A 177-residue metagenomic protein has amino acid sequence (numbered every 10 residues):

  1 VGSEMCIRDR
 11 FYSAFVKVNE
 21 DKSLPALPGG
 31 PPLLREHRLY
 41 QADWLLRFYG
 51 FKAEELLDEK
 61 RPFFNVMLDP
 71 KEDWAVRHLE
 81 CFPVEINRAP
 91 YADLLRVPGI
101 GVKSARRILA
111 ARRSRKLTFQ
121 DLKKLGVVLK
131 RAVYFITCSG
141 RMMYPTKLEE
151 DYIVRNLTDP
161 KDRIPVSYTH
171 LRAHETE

Functional and structural regions predicted by a protein language model:
V1-I7, H170-E177: Single conserved hydrophobic/aromatic residue that forms the stacking wall/gate of nucleotide- or nucleobase-binding
D9-L33, Y49-W74: Flexible glycine/acidic-rich beta-alpha junction loops that bind and position SAM and/or redox cofactors in anaerobic
L34, F48, A89, S104: Accessory DNA-binding and partner-docking regions appended to nucleic-acid-acting proteins, especially the terminal
A42: Conserved, mostly hydrophobic/aromatic
N65-D93, Q120-R172: C-terminal extensions
A111-R112: Residue-level signature of tetratricopeptide-repeat
